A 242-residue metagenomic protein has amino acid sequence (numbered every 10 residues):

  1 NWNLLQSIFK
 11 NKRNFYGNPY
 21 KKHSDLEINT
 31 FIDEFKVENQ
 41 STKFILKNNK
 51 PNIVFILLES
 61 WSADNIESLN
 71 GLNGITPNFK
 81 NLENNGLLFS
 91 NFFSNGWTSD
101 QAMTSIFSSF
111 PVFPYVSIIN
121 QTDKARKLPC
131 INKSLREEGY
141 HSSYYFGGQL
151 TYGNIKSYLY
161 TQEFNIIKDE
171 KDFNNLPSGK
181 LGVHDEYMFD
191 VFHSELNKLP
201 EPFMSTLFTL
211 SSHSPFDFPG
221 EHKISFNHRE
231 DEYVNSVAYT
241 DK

Functional and structural regions predicted by a protein language model:
N1-K242: Soluble catalytic regions of membrane-associated enzymes that act on cell-envelope and secretory-pathway components
